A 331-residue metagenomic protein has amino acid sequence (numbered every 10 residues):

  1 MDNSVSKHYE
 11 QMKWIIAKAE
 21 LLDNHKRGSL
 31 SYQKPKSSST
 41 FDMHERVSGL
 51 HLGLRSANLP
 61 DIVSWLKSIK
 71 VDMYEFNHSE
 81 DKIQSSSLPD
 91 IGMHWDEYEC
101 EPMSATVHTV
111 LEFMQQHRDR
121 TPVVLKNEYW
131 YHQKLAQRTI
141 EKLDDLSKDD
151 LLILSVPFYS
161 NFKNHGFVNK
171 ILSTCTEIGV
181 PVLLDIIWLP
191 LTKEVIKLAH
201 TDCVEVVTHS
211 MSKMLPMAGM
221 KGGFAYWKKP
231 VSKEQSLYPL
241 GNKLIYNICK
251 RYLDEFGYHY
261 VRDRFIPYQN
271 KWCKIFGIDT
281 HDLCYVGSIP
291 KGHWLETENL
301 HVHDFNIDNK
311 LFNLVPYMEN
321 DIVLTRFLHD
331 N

Functional and structural regions predicted by a protein language model:
D2-N331: PLP-dependent class I/II
